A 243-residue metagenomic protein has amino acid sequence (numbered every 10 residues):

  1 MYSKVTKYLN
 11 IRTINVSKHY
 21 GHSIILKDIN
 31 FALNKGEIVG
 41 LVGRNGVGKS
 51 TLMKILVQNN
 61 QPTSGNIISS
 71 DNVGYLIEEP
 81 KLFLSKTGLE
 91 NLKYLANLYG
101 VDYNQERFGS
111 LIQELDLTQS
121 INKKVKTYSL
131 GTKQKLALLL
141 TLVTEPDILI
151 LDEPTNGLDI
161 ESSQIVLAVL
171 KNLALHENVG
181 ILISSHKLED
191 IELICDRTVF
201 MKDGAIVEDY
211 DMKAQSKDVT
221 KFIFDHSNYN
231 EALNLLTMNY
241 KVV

Functional and structural regions predicted by a protein language model:
I11, L26-D28: Conserved structural motif at the start of ABC-family nucleotide-binding domains
V42-R44: The feature captures the beta-strand-to-loop junction immediately N-terminal to the Walker
V57: Helix-to-loop junction immediately C-terminal to a conserved catalytic motif
K93, N97, Y103-S120: Conserved ABC ATPase "signature" region
L149-E153: Catalytic Walker B motif of ABC-type/P-loop ATPase nucleotide-binding domains
